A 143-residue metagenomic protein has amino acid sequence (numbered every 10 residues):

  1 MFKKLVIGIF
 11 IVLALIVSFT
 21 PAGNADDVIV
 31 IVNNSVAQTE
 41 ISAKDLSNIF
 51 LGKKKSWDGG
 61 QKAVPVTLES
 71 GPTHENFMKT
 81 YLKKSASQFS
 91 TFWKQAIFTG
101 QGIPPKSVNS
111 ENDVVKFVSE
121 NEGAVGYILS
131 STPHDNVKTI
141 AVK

Functional and structural regions predicted by a protein language model:
M1-I9: Bacterial N-terminal signal peptides that target proteins for export
G8-S18: Bacterial N-terminal signal peptides
I16-D26: Bacterial Sec-dependent signal peptides at the C-terminal "C-region" and cleavage site
N24-K143: Exported/periplasmic ABC-transporter solute-binding proteins
